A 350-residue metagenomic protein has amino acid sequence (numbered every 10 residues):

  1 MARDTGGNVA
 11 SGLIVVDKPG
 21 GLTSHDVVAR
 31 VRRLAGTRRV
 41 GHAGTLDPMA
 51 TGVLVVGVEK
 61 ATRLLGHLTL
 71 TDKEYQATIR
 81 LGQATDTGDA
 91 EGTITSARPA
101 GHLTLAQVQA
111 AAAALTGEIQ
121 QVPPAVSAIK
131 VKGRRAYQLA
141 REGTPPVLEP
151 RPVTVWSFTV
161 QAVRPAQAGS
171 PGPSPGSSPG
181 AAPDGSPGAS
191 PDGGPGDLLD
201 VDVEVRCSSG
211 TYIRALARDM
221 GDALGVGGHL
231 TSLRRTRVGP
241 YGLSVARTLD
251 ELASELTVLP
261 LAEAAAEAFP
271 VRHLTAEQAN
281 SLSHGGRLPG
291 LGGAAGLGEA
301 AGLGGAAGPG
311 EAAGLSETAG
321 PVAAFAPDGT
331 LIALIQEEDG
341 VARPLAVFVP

Functional and structural regions predicted by a protein language model:
M1-P19, H25-H42, L46, A50 (+6 more regions): Accessory RNA 3′-end/elbow-binding domains used by RNA modification enzymes
A2-A168, G196-A215, D219-S244, L334: RNA pseudouridine synthases
